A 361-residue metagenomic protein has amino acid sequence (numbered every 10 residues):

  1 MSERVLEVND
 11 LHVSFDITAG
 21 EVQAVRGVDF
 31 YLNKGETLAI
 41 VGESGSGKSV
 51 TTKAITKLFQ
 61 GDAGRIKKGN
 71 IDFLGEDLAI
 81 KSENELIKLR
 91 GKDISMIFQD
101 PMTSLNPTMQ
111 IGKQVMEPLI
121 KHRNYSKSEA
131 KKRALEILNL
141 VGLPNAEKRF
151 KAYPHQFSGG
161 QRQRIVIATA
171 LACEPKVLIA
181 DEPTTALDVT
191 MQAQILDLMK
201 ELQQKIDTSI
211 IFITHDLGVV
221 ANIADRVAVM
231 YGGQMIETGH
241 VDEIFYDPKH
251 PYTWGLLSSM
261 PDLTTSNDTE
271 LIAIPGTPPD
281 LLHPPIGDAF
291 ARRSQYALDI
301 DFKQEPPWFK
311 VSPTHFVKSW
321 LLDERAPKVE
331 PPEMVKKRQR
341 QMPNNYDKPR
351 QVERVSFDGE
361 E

Functional and structural regions predicted by a protein language model:
I66-D77: Conserved ABC transporter NBD signature motif
D77, E129-K148: Conserved ABC ATPase "signature" region
L78-S95, K121, E243-P248, L281-P285: ABC ATPase NBD coupling module
A172-K176: A short, proline-enriched helix->beta-strand linker immediately N-terminal to the Walker B motif in ABC-type P-loop
I179, P183, L187, M191-T269: P-loop NTP-binding/switch modules centered on Walker-like glycine-rich loops
V241-P349: Charged, flexible cofactor/metal-binding loops and thiol motifs
